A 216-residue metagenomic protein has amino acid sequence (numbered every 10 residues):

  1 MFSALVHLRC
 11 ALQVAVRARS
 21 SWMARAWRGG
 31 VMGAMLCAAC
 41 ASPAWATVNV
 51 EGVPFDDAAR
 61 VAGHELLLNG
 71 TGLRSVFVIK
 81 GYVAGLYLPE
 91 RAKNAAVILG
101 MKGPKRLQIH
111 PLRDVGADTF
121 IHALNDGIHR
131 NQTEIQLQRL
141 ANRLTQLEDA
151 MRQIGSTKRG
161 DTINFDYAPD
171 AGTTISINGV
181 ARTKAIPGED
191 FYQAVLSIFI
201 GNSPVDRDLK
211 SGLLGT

Functional and structural regions predicted by a protein language model:
M1-R25: N-terminal secretory signal peptides that target proteins for export/translocation
G29-C40: Bacterial N-terminal signal peptides
S42-A46: Sec/Tat signal peptide C-region and signal peptidase I cleavage site
T47-I98: N-terminal structural module
A59, I175-S176: Short aromatic-centered micro-motifs
A92-D170: Mid-length scaffold segments of soluble, non-membrane domains
I177-A181: Short strand-turn-strand beta-turns centered on an Asx-Gly dipeptide
K184-L209: Flexible glycine-rich active-site/ligand-binding loops centered on an Asp-His dyad
